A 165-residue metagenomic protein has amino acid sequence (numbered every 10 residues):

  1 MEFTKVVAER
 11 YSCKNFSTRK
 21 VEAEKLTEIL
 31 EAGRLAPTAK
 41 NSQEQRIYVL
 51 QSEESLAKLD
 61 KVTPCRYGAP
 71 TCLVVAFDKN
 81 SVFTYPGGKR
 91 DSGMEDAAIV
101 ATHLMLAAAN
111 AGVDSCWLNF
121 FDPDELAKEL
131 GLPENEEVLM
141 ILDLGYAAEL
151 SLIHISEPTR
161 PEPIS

Functional and structural regions predicted by a protein language model:
F3-K20, K25, I141-S156: C-terminal helix-cap and adjacent tail motif
K25-E31, L35-V100: Glycine/small-residue-rich phosphate/adenosyl-binding loop
F77, F120, Y146: Short secondary-structure boundary segments
V100-A109: Acidic, metal-associated active-site segment
G112: Structured binding elements
S115-N119: Short beta-strand segments at enzyme active-site cores
L126-L139: Short, electropositive alpha-helical surface patch
I153-S165: Single conserved hydrophobic/aromatic residue that forms the stacking wall/gate of nucleotide- or nucleobase-binding
